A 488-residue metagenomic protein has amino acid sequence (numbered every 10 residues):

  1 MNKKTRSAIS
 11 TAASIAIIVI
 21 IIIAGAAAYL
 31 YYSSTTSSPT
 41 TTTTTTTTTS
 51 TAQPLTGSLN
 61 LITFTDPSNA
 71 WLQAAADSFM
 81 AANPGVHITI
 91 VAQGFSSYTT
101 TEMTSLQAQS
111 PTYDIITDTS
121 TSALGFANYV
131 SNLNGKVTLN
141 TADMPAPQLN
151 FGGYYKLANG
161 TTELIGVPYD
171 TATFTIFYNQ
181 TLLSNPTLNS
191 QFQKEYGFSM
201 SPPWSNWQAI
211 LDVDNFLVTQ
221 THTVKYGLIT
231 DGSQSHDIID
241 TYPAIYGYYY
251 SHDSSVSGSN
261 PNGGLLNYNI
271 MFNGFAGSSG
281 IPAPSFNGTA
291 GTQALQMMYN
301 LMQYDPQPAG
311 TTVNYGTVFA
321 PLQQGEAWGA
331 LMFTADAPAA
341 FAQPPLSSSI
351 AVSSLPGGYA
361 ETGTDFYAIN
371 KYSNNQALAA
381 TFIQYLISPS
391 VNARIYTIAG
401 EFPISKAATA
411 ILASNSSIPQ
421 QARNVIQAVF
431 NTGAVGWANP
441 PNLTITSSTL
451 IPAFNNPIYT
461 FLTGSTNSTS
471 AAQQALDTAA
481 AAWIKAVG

Functional and structural regions predicted by a protein language model:
M1-Q53: Secretory targeting signatures
T44-L124, T138-A142, S190-F192, Y196 (+3 more regions): Conserved N-terminal structural module of periplasmic/extracytoplasmic solute-binding proteins
A92-T101, S205-A209, A309-Q323: Short helix-initiation/N-cap motifs at beta->coil->alpha
T119-Y178, Q208, S349-S353, N415-Q421: Hinge/lid segment of periplasmic solute-binding proteins
S120-A127, F333-L346: A ligand-binding cleft/hinge motif common to bilobed small-molecule-binding domains
L211-N215, Y249-T312, F341-A342: Glycine-centered hinge/linker elements that transmit conformational signals in sensory and ligand-binding systems
Q303, G329-A330, A342-T409, T463-T466: Extracytoplasmic/periplasmic substrate-recognition and gating elements
F430-G488: Conserved C-terminal helix/tail region of periplasmic/extracytoplasmic solute-binding proteins
